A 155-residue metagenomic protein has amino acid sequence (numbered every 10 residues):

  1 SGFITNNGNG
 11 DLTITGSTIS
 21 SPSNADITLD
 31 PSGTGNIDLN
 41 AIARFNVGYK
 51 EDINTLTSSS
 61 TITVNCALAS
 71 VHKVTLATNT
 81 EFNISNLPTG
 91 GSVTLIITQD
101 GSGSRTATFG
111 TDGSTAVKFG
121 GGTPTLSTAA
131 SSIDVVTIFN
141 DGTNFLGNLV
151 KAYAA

Functional and structural regions predicted by a protein language model:
S1-I14, T18-S21, A25-N54: Low-complexity, small-hydrophobic/phenylalanine-enriched stretches that adopt extended beta/coil conformations used
G2, T18, S59-T61, R105 (+1 more regions): Compositionally biased regions
N7, I14, N24, S59 (+2 more regions): Short beta-strand-initiation
N9, L68, V74-A155: Acidic, glycine/polar-enriched metal-coordinating patches/loops that mediate binding to polyanionic ligands
G16-S17, D26, S60, T80-I84: Generic recognition of flexible, low-complexity loop/linker segments
G16-T18, C66-V71: Short, hydrophobic/aromatic-rich segments at coil-to-beta transitions
V47-L68: Transition segment at domain starts
